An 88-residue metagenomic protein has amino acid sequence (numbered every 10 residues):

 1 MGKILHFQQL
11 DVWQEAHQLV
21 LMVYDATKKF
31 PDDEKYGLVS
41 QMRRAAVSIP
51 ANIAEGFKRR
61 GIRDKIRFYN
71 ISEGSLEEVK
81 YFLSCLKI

Functional and structural regions predicted by a protein language model:
M1-I88: Amphipathic alpha-helical assembly/interaction segments
